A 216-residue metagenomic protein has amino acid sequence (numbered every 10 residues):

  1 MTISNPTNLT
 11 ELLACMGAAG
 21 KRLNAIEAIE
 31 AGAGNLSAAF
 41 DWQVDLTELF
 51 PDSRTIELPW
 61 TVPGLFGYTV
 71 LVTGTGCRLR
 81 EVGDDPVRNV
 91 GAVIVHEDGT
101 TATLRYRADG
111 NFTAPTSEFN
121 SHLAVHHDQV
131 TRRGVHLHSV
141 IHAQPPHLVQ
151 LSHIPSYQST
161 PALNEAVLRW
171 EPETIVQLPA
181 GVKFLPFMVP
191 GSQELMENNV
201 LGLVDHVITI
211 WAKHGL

Functional and structural regions predicted by a protein language model:
M1-L216: Glycine-rich flexible loops
